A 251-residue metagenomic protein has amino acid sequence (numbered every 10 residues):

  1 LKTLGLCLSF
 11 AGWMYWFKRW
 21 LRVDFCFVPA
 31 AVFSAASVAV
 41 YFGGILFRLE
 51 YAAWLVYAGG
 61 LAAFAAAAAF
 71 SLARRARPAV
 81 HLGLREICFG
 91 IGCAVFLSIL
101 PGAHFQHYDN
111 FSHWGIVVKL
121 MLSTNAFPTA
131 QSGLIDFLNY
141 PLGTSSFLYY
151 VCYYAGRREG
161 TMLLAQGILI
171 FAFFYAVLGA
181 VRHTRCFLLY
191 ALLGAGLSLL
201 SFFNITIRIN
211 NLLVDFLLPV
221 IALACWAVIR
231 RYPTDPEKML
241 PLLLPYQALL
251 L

Functional and structural regions predicted by a protein language model:
L1-A79: Membrane-embedded, hydrophobic transmembrane alpha-helices
K2, L138, Y154-A172: Loop-to-helix entry region of an early transmembrane alpha helix in multi-pass inner-membrane enzymes
L21-A31, T161, V177-F203: Transmembrane-helix signature of polytopic, membrane-embedded enzymes that assemble or transfer cell-envelope glycans
A39-G44, M239-L251: Membrane-interface alpha helices of multi-pass inner-membrane proteins
G44, L192-V220, A224, V228: Aromatic- and kink-enriched transmembrane "portal" helix at the membrane-lumen/periplasm boundary that abuts
A67, G83-Y108, L200-S201: Transmembrane signal-anchor helices characteristic of membrane glycosylation enzymes that use polyprenol
A103-V117, S123-F147, R157: Extracytoplasmic catalytic/substrate-binding loops of multi-pass membrane glycan-assembly enzymes
H183-C186, A222-L240: Membrane-interface transmembrane helices that cradle and orient dolichyl/undecaprenyl
